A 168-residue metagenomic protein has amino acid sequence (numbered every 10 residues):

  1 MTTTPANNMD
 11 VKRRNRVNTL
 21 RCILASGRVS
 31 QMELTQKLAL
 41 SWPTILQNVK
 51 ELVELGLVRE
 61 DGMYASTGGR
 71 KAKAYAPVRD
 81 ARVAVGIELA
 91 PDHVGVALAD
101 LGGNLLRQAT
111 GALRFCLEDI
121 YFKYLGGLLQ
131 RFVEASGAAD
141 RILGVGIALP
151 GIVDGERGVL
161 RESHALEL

Functional and structural regions predicted by a protein language model:
M1-K37: Extreme N-terminal segment that seeds HTH/winged-HTH DNA-binding domains in transcriptional regulators
M9-R13, R28-V29, T44-Q47, E51 (+1 more regions): Short glycine/proline-centered loop/turn elements that form peptide/ligand docking sites
I23, L34, I45-V58: Basic amphipathic alpha-helical segments that dock to polyanions
R28, G56-L57, I152: Short hinge/loop at the helix->beta-strand junction immediately C-terminal to the helix-turn-helix recognition helix
V53-G69: Beta-hairpin "wing" of winged helix-turn-helix
K71-Q108: Gly/Thr-rich phosphate-binding beta-strand-loop-beta motif of the actin/hexokinase/Hsp70
L105, A109-L168: Glycine-rich phosphate-binding loop and adjoining helix at the ATP-binding site of ATP-dependent phosphoryl-transfer
